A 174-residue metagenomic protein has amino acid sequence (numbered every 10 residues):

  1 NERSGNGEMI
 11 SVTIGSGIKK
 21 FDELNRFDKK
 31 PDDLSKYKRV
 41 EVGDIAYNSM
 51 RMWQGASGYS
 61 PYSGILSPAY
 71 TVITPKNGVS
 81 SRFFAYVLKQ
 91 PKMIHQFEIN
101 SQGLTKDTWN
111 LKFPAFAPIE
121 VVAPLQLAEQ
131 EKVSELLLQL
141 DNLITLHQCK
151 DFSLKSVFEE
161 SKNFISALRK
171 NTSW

Functional and structural regions predicted by a protein language model:
N1-W174: Feature detects amphipathic, helix-rich regulatory segments
